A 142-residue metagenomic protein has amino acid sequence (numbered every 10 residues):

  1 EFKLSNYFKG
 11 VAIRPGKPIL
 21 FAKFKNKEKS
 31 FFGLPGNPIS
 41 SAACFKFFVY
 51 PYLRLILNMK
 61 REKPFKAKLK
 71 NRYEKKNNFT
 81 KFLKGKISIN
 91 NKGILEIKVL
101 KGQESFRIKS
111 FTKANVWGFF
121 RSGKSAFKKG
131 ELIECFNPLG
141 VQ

Functional and structural regions predicted by a protein language model:
E1-Q142: Flexible glycine/proline-rich
